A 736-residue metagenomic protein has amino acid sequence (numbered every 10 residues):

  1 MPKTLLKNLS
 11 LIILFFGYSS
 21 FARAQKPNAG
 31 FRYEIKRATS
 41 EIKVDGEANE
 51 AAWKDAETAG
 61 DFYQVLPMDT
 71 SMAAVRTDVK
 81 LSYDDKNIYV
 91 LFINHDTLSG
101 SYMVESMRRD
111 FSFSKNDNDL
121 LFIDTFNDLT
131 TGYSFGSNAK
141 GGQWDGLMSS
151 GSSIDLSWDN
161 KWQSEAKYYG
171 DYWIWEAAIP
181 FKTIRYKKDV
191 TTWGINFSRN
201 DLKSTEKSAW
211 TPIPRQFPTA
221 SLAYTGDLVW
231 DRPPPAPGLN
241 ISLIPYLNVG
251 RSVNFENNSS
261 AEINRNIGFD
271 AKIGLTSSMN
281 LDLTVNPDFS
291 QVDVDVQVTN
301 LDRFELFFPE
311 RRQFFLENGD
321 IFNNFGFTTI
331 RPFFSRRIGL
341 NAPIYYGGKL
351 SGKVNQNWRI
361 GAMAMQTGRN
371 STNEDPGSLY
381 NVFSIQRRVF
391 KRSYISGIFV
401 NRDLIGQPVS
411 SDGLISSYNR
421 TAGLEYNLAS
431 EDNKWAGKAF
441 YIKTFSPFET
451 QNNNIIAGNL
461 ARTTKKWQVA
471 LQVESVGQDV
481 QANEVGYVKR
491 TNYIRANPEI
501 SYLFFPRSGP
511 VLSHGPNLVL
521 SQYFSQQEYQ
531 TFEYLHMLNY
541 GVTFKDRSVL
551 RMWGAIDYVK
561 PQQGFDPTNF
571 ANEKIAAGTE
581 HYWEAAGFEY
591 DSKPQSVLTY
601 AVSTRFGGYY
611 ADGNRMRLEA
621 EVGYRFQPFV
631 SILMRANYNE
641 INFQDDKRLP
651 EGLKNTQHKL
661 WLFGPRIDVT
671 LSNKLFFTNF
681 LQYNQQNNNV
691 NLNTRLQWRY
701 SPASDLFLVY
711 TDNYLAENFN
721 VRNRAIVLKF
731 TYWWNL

Functional and structural regions predicted by a protein language model:
M1-A29: Bacterial Sec-dependent N-terminal signal peptides
Q25-R388, S393-G397: Structural preference for beta-rich elements and adjacent junctions enriched in aromatics
M103-V104, E256, Q407-S410, Q481-V485 (+1 more regions): Short acidic, glycine/proline-rich loop/turn micro-motifs
L147, T205-W210, D293-L301, E374 (+6 more regions): Outer-membrane beta-barrel and related beta-rich outer-membrane complex signature in Gram-negative bacteria
A177, S260, D270, N280 (+4 more regions): Catalytic-domain carbohydrate-binding cleft regions of carbohydrate-active enzymes
P214-A236, G368-D432, R462, V549-G607 (+2 more regions): Outer-membrane beta-barrel transmembrane domain signature of Gram-negative proteins, especially the mid-to-C-terminal
N258-N266, I273-G274, L281, N341 (+9 more regions): Beta-stranded membrane pore/translocator domains
P343-Y345, S351, D432, A436-L736: Exposed, low-structure sequence patches enriched in small/polar residues
